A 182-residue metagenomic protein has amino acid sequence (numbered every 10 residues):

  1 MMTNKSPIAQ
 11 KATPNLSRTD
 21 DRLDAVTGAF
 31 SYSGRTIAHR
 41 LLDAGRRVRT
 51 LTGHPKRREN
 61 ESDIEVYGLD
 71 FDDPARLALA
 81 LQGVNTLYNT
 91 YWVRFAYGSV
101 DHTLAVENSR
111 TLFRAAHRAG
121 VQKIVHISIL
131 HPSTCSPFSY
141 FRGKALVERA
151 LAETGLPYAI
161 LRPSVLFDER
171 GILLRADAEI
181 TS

Functional and structural regions predicted by a protein language model:
P7-A9, R46, V66-D72: Short gly/ser/thr-rich secondary-structure transition/capping motifs
T13-R46: N-terminal Rossmann NAD(P)H-binding glycine-rich loop of SDR-like oxidoreductase domains
D24, K56-A119, I129-S133: NAD(P)H-binding glycine-rich loop region in Rossmannoid oxidoreductase-like domains and their noncatalytic homologs
V48-R49, Y158: Hydrophobic anchor at the start of a short beta-strand that flanks the dinucleotide cofactor-binding loop
T50-R57, H126: Short, polar loop motifs at secondary-structure junctions
L51, T90, L161: The conserved SAM/SAH-binding core of class I Rossmann-like methyltransferase domains, concentrating on the hydrophobic
V93-T181: Glycine-/Pro-rich loop/turn segments that contact NAD(P) or position catalytic residues in Rossmann-like domains
